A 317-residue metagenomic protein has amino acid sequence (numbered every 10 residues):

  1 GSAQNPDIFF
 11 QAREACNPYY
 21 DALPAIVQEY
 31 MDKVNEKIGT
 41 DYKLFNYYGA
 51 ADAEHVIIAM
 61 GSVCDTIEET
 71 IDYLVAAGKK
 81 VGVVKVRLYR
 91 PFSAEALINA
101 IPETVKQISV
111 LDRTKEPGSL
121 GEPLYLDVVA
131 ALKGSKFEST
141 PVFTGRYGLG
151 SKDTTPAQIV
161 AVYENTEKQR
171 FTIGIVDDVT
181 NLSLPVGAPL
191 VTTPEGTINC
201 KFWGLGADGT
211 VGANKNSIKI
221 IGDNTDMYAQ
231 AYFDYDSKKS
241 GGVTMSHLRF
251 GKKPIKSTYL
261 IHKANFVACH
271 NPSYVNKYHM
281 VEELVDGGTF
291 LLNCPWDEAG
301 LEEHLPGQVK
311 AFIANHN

Functional and structural regions predicted by a protein language model:
G1-Y47: Conformationally flexible catalytic loops at phosphate/diphosphate-handling active centers
I26-Y42, A59-T66, V86-S93, R249 (+1 more regions): A general structural motif
E29, K37, E69-V83, K133-G134 (+2 more regions): Short helix-loop-beta junction
D32-H55, L184-T197: Glycine-/acidic-rich phosphate or pyrophosphate-binding loops and their flanking alpha/beta elements
D52-K79, F92-L97: Redox- and metal-dependent alpha/beta enzyme cores, enriched for Fe-S-associated oxidoreductases and cofactor-handling
G61, D72, F92-E103, E122-P123 (+2 more regions): Short glycine/threonine-rich loop-to-helix capping motif typified by GTGT followed within a few residues by an Asp-Pro
P91-A96, T104-Q107, L111-E122, G196-G206 (+1 more regions): Active-site cofactor/cluster-binding pocket
Q107-T193, N317: Peripheral docking tails and interdomain loops at the edges of cofactor- or intermediate-handling domains
